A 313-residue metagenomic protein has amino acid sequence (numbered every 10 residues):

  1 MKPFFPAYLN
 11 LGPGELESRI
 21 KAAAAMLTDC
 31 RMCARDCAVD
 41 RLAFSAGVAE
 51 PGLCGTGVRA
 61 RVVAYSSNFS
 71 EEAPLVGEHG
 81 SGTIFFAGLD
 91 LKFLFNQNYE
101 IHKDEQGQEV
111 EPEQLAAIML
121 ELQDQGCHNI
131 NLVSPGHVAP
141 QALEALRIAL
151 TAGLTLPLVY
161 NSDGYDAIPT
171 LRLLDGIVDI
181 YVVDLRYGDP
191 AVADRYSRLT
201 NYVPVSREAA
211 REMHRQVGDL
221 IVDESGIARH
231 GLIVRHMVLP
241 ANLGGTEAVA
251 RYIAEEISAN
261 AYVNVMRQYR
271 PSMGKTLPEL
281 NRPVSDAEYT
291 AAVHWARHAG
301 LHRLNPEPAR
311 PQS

Functional and structural regions predicted by a protein language model:
M1-A46, G218-S313: Auxiliary Fe-S-binding modules of radical SAM enzymes
A46-G176, I180, P190: Conserved Radical SAM active-site core
G82, I130, L158-Y160, Y181-V183 (+3 more regions): Hydrophobic faces of well-ordered beta-strands that scaffold small-molecule active sites in alpha/beta enzyme cores
F86, S134-G136, Y160-G164, L185 (+3 more regions): A cross-domain feature marking catalytic cores of carbohydrate-active enzymes and several ubiquitous metabolic/repair
I101-H102, A139, G164-A167, L185-V203 (+3 more regions): Conserved radical SAM core fold
A145-P157, V205-Q216, D286-A292: Alpha-helix-loop-beta-strand connector modules within alpha/beta enzyme cores
D175-P190, Y262-Q268: Non-cysteine beta-strand/loop elements that form the S-adenosyl-L-methionine
A193-S225: Anionic-ligand binding region
